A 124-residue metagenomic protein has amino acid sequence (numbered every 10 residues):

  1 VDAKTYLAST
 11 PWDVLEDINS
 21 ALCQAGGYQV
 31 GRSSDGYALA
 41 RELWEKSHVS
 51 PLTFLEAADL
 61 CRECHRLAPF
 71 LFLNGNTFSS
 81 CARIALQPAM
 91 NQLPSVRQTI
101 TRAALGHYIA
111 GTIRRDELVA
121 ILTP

Functional and structural regions predicted by a protein language model:
V1-P124: FIC/Doc superfamily catalytic core
